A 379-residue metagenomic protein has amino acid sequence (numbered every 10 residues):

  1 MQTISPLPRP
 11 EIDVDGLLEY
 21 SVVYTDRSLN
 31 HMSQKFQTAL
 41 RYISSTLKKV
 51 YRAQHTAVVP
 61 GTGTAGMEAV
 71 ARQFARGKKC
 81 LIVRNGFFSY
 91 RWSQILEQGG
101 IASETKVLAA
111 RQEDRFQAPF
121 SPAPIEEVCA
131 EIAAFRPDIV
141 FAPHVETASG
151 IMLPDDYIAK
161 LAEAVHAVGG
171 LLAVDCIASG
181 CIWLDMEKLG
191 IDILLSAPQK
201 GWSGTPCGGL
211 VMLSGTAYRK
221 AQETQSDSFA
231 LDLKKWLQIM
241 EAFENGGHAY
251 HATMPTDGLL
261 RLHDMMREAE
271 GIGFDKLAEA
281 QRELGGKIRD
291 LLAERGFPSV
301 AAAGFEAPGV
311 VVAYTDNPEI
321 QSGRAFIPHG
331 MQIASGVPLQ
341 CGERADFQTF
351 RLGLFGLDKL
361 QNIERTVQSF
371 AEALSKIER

Functional and structural regions predicted by a protein language model:
M1-N30, Q34: N-terminal amphipathic/basic leader segments beginning at the initiator methionine
S21-G66, R91, I95: Conserved N-terminal alpha-helix of the aminotransferase class I/II PLP-enzyme fold
A65, A75-D138: PLP-dependent aminotransferase-like
K79-I82, M254-R324: Internal helical hairpin/lid segments
F116-C176, G180, I193: Active-site phosphate-binding strand-loop segment of PLP-dependent enzymes
E187-Q199, G209: Conserved active-site segment immediately N-terminal to the catalytic lysine that forms the internal aldimine
Q199-D290, D358: Active-site C-terminal subdomain of aminotransferase-like
A293-R365: Conserved C-terminal alpha-helix-loop-beta "cap" of PLP-dependent enzymes that closes/shapes the active-site mouth
